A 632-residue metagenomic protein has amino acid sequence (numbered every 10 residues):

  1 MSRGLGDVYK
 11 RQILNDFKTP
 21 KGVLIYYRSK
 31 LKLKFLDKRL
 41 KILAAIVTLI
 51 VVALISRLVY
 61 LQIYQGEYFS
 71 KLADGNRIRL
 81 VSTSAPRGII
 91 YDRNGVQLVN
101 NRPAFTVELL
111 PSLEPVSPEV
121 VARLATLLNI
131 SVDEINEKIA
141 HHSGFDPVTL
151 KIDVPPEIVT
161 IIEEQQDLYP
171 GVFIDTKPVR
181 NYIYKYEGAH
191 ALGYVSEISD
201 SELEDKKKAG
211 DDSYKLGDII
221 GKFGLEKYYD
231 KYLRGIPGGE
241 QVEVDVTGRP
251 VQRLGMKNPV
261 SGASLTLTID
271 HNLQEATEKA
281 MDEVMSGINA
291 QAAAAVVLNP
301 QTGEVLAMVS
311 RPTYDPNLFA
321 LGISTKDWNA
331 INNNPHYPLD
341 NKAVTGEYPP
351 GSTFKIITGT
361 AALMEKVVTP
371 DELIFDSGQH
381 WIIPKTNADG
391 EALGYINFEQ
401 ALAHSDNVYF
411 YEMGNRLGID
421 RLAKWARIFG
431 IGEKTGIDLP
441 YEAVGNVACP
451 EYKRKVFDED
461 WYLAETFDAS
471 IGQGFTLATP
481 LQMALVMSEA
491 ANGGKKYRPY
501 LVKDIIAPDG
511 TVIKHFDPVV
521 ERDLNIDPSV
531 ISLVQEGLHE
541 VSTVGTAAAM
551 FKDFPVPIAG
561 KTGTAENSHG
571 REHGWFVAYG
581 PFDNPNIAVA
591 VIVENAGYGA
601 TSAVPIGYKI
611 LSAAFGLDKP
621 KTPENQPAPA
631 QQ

Functional and structural regions predicted by a protein language model:
S2-G6: Positively charged, low-complexity/disordered segments
D7-I323, E347, D420-G430, D553-F554 (+2 more regions): Periplasmic/cell-envelope proteins involved in peptidoglycan metabolism and beta-lactam response
K10-F17, Y27, V99, V244-M256 (+5 more regions): Beta-lactam-recognizing serine transpeptidase/beta-lactamase-like catalytic domain environment
